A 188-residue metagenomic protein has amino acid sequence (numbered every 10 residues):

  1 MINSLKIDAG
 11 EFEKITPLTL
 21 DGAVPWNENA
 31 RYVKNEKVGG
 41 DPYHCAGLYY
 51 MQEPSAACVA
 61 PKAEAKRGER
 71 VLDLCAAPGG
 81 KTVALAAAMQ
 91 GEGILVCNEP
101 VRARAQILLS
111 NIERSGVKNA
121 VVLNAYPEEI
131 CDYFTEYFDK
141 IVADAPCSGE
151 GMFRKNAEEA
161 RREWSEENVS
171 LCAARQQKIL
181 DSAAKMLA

Functional and structural regions predicted by a protein language model:
M1-A188: S-adenosylmethionine
